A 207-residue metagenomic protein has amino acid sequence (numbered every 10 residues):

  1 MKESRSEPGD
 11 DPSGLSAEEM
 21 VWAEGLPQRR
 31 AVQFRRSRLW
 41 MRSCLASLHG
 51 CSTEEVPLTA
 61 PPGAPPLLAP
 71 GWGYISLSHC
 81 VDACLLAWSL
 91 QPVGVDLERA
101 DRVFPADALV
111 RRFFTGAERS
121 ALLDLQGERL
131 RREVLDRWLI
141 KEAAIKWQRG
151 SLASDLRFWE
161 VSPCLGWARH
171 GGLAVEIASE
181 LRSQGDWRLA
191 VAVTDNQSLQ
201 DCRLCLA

Functional and structural regions predicted by a protein language model:
M1-A207: Core catalytic alpha/beta fold that binds nucleotide/phospho-ligands
